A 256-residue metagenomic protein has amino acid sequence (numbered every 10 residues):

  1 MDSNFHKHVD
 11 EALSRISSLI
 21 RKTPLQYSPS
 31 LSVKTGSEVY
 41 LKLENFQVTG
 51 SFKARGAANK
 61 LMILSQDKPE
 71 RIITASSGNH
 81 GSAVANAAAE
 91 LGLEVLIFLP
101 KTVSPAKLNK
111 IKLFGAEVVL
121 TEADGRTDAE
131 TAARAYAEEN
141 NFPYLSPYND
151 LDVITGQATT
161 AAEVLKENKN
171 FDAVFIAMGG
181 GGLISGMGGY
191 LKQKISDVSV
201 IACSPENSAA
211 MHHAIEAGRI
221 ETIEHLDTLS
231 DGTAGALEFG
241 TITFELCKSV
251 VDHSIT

Functional and structural regions predicted by a protein language model:
M1-T256: PLP-dependent amino-acid enzyme catalytic core
